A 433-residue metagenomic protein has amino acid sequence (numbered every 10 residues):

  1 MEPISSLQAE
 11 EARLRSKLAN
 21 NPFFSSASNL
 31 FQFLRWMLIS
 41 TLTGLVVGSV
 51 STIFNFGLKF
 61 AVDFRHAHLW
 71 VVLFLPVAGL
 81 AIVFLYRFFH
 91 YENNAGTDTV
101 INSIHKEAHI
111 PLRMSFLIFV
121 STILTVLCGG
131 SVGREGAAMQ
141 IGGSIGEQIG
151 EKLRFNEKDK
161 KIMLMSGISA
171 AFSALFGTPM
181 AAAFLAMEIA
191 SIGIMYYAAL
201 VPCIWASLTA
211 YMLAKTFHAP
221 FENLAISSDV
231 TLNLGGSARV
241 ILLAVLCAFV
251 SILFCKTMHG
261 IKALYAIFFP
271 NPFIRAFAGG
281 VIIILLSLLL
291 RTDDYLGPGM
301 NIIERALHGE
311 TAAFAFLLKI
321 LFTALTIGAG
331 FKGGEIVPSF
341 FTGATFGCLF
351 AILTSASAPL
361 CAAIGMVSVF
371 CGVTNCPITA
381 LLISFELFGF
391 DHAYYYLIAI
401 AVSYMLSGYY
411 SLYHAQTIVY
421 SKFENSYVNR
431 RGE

Functional and structural regions predicted by a protein language model:
M1-E433: Alpha-helical transmembrane segments and immediately membrane-proximal extracytoplasmic
